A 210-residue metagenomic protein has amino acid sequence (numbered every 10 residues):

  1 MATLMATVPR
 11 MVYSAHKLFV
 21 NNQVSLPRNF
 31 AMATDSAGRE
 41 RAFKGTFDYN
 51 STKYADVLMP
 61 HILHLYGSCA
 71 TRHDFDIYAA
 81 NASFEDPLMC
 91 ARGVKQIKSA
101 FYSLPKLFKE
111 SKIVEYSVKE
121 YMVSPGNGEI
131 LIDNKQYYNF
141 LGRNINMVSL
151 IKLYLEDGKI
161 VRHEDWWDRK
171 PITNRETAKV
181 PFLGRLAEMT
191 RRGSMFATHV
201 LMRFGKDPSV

Functional and structural regions predicted by a protein language model:
A2-V210: C-terminal and inter-domain tail/linker signature
